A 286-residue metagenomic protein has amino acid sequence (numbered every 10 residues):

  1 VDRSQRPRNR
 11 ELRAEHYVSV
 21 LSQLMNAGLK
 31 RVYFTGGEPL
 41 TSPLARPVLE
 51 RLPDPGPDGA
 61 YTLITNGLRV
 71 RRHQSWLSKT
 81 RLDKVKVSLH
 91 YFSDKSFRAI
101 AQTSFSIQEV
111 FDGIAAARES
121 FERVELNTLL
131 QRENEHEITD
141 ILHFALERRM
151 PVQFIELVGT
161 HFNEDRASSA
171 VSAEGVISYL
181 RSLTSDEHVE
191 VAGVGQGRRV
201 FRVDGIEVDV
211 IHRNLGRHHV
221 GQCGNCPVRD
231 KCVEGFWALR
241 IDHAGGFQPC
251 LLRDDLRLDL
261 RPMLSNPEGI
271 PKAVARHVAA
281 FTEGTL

Functional and structural regions predicted by a protein language model:
V1, L24-Y33, W237-A244: N-terminal pre-triad scaffold of radical SAM enzymes
V1-A14, P249-C250: Canonical Radical SAM [4Fe-4S] cluster-binding loop centered on the CxxxCxxC motif and its immediate flanking residues
R6, E38-S42, R132-N134: Short, small-residue-enriched loops and turns at beta-alpha junctions that line or gate enzyme active sites
R6, F97-I100, L260-R261: Short acidic, glycine/proline-rich loop/turn micro-motifs
N9-L12, G37, Q102, S168 (+1 more regions): Pocket-edge positions in alpha/beta enzyme catalytic cores
E15-D94: Conserved SAM/AdoMet-binding glycine-rich loop
H90, K95, A99, F105-F111 (+1 more regions): Radical SAM enzyme [4Fe-4S]-AdoMet core and its adjacent flexible, acidic and glycine-rich loops/tails across
T160-T285: Accessory C-terminal segments flanking Radical SAM cores
